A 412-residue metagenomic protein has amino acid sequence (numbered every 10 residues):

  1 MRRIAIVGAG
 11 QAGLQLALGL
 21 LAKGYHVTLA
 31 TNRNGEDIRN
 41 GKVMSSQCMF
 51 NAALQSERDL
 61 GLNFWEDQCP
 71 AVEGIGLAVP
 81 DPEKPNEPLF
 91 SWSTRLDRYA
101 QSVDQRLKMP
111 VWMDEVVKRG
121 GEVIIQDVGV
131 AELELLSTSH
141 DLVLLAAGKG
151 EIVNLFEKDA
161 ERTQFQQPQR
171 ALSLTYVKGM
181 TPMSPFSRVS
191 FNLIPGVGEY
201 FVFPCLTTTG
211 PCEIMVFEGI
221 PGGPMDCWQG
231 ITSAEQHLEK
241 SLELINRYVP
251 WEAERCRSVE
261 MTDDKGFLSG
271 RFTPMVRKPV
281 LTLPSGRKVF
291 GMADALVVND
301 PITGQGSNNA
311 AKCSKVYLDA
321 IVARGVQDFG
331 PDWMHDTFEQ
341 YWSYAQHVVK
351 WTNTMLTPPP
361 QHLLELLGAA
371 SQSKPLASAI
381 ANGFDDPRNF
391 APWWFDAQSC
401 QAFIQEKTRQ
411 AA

Functional and structural regions predicted by a protein language model:
M1-A12: Beta1/beta-strand and adjacent pyrophosphate-binding region of the FAD-binding site in flavoprotein oxidoreductases
V7-A9, L18-K42: Glycine-rich FAD pyrophosphate-binding loop
R33, D37-P82: N-terminal FAD cofactor-binding segment of flavoenzymes
R95-V111, A146, I152-V153, L174 (+1 more regions): Short beta-strand to alpha-helix junction loop
F156-F191: Central beta-strand plus flanking loop segment that forms part of the substrate or channel wall within the catalytic
I194-F267: Conserved FAD/dinucleotide-binding core of flavoprotein oxidoreductases
G270-V348: Conserved mid-domain beta->alpha element of the FAD-binding
T303-G304, D319-A412: C-terminal helical "tail/cap" subdomain of flavin- and related membrane-associated enzymes
